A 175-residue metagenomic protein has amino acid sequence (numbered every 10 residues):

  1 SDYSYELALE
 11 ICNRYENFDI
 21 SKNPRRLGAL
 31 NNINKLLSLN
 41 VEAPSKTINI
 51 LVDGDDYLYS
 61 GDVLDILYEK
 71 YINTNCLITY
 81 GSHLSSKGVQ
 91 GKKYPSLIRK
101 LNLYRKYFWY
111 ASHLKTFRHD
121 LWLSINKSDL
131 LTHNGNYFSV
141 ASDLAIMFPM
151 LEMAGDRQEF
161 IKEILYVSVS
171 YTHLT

Functional and structural regions predicted by a protein language model:
S1-S21: Acidic donor-binding segment of Leloir-type glycosyltransferases
N23-A43: Glycine-rich, basic loop-to-helix element that forms the pyrophosphate-binding segment of sugar-nucleotide handling
S45-D55: Short beta-strand-to-loop acidic/aromatic patch adjacent to the donor-nucleotide binding site
D62-K93: Conserved donor NDP-sugar-binding/catalytic core segment of glycosyltransferases
S82, Q158-L165: Catalytic beta-strand/loop signature of glycosyltransferases that borders the donor
I98-H119, F138: A recurrent flexible, glycine/aromatic-enriched loop bordering the glycosyltransferase active site that acts as
Y137-I146: Acidic donor-binding loop at a coil-to-helix junction in glycosyltransferase catalytic cores that engages
T172-T175: Conserved small/polar residues in nucleotide/adenosyl-binding loops
